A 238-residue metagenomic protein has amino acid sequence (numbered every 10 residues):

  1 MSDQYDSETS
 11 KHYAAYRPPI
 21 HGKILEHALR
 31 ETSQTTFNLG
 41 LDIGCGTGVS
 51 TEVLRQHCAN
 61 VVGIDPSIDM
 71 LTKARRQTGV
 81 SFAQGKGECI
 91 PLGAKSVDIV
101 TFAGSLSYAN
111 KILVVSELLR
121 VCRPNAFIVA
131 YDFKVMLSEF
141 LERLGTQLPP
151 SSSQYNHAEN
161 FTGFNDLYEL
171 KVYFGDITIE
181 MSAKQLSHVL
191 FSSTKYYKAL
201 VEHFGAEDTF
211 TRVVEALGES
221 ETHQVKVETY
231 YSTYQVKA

Functional and structural regions predicted by a protein language model:
M1-T35: Conserved class I S-adenosyl-L-methionine
L41, T101, L106: N-terminal Rossmann-like NAD(P) cofactor-binding module of classical short-chain dehydrogenase/reductase
L41, T47-C89: Class I SAM-dependent methyltransferase SAM/SAH-binding core
E88-I99: A short acidic, Gly/Pro-enriched loop at the edge of an enzyme's catalytic core that lines a small-molecule cofactor
D98, F102-A103, Y131: Residues lining the SAM
A109-E117: A short, conserved alpha-helix within the catalytic core of class I
L119-M181: Conserved catalytic/acceptor-binding region of the Class I
L167, K171-A238: Conserved Class I S-adenosyl-L-methionine
